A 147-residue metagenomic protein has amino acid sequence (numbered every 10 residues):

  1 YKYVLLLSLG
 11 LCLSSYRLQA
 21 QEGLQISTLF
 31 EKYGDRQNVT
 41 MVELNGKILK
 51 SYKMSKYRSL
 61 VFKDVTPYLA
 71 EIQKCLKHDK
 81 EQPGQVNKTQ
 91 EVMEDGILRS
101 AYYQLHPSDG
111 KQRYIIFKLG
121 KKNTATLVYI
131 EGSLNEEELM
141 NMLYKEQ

Functional and structural regions predicted by a protein language model:
Y1-I26: Bacterial Sec-dependent N-terminal signal peptides
L7, S55, G110-Q112: Residues at beta-strand starts and edge strands
G23-C75: Early exported N-terminus immediately downstream of N-terminal targeting peptides
K50-M54, L69-I72, K118, T126 (+2 more regions): Helix-rich interaction surfaces within compact, conserved domain-sized segments that mediate assembly or partner
S59-A101, L105-P107: Mature extracytoplasmic domains of secretory-pathway proteins
Y103-L134: A short, solvent-exposed beta-edge/loop patch
N135-Q147: Short, low-complexity, Pro/Ser/Thr/Gly-rich segments in the mature regions of secreted, periplasmic
